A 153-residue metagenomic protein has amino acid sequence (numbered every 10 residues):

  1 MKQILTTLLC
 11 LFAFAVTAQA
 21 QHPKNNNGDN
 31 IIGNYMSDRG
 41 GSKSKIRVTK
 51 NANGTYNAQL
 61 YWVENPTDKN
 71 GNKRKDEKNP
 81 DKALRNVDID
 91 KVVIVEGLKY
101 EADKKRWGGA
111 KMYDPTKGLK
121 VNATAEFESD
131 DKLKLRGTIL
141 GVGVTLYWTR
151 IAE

Functional and structural regions predicted by a protein language model:
M1-P23: Bacterial Sec-dependent N-terminal signal peptides
H22, I32, D38, K43-Y113 (+1 more regions): Central antiparallel beta-sheet cores of small beta-barrel/beta-sandwich binding domains
N34-M36, K134-L135: Short catalytic-loop micro-motif centered on adjacent basic/acidic residues
A52, S129-D131: Residue-level recognition of beta-strand termini and adjacent short loop/turns
Y61, T138, I151: Surface loops and adjacent helix of pleckstrin homology
T116-K117, N122-A125, K132-V144: Short, exposed beta-strand-loop hairpins at the edges of beta-sheets in extracellular/periplasmic proteins
